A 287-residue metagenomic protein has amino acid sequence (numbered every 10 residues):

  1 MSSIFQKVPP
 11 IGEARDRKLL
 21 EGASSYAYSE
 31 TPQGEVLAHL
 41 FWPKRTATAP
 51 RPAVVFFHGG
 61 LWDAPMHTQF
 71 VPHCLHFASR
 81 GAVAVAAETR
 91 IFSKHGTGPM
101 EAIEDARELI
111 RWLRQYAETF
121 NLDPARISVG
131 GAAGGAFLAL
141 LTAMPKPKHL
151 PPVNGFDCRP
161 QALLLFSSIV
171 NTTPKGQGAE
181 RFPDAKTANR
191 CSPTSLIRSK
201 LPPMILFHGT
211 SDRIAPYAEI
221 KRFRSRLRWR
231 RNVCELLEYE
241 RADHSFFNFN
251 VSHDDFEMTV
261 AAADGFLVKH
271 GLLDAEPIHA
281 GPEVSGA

Functional and structural regions predicted by a protein language model:
S2-T48: N-terminal cap/lid segment of alpha/beta-hydrolase-fold proteins
T46-R51, F57-G96, F137, R213-I214: Short substrate-entry loop that stabilizes the transition state in hydrolases
F57-G59, L113, H208: The conserved beta1-alpha1 loop
P65-C74, A86-P124, V251-F256: Catalytic nucleophile-loop/oxyanion-hole region of alpha/beta-hydrolase and closely related hydrolase-like folds
E108-E180, A188-N189, P193: Primarily recognizes the serine-hydrolase "nucleophile elbow" in alpha/beta-hydrolase and SGNH/GDSL folds
L206-H208, D212: Short beta-strand/loop motif that positions the catalytic acidic residue of the alpha/beta-hydrolase fold
R213-R222: Conserved alpha/beta-hydrolase "acid-adjacent" motif
K221-R224, R228-A287: C-terminal catalytic histidine-bearing segment of alpha/beta-hydrolase fold enzymes
